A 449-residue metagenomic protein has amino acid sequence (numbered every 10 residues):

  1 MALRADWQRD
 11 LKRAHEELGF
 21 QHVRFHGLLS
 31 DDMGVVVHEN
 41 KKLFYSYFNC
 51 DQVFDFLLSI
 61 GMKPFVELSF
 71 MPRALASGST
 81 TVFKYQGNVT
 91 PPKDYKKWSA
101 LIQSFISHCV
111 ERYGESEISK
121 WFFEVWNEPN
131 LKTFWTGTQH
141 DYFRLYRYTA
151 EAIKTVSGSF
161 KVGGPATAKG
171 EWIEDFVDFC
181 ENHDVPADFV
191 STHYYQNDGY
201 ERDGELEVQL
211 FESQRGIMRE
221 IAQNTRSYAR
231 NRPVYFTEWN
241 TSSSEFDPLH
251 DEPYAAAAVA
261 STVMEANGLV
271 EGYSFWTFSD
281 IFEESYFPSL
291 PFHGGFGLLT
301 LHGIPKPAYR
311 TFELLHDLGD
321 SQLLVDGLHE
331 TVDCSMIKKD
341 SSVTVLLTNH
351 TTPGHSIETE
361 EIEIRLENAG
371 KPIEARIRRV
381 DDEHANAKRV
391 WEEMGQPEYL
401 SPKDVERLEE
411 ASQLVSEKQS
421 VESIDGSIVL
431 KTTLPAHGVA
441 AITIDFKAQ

Functional and structural regions predicted by a protein language model:
M1-Q21, H26: Boundary/entry segment of secreted carbohydrate-active catalytic domains
D10-A14, N49-F56, L101, F105 (+8 more regions): A general structural detector for well-ordered alpha-helical segments in enzyme core domains, enriched
L18-F211, S244: Substrate-binding cleft and catalytic face of glycoside hydrolase catalytic domains, especially the flexible beta-alpha
V53-K63, H108-I118, T149-F160, I221-R232 (+4 more regions): A structural motif corresponding to the C-terminal end of an alpha-helix and its immediate exit/capping segment
N197-D247, E271-D280: Glycoside hydrolase catalytic-domain groove-lining segments
F236-I357, D381: Aromatic/acidic polysaccharide-binding cleft in carbohydrate-active enzymes
E330-E393, T433-T443: Carbohydrate-binding surface patches
E398-Q449: C-terminal beta-strand-rich structural cap/linker in extracellular carbohydrate-active enzymes
